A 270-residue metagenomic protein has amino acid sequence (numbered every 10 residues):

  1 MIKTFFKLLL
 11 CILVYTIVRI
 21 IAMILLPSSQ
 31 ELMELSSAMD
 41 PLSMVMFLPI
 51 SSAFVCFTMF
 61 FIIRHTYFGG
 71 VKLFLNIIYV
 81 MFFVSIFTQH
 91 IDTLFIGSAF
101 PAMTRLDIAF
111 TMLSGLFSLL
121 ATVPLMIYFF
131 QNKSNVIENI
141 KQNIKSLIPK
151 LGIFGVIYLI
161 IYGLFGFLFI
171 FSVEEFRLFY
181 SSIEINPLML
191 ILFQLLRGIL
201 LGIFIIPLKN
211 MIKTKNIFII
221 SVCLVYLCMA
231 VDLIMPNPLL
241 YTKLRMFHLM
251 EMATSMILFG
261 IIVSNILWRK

Functional and structural regions predicted by a protein language model:
M1-K270: Juxtamembrane/disordered regions of integral membrane proteins
